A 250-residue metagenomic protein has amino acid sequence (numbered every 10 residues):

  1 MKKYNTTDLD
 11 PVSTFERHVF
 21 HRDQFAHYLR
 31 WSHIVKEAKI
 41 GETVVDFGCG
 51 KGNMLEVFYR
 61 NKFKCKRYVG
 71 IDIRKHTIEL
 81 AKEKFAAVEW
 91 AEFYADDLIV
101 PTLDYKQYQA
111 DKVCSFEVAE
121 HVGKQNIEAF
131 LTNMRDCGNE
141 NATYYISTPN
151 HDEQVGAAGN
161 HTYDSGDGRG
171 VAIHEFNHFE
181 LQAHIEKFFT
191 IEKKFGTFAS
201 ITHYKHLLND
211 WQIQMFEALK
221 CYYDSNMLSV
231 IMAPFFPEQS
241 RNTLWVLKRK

Functional and structural regions predicted by a protein language model:
M1-Y108, K112-F116, Q125-L131, F195-A199 (+2 more regions): Conserved N-terminal segment of class I S-adenosyl-L-methionine
A87-V88, H161-S165, D210-Q212: Short, hinge-like loop/turn segments at secondary-structure boundaries
E120: Catalytic acidic motif of RecA-like/P-loop NTPases
E128-E140: A short glycine-rich, Lys/Arg-flanked "PGG" loop and its adjoining helix->strand segment in the class I
Y145, K193-K250: A C-terminal cap/extension of S-adenosyl-L-methionine-dependent methyltransferases that defines the acceptor-substrate
S147-A172: Short, glycine-/aromatic-enriched active-site segment of Class I SAM-dependent methyltransferases
N150-D152, N177, F198-S200: Short, flexible active-site-adjacent loop segments at beta-strand->alpha-helix junctions, enriched in small/polar
I173-F188: Short alpha-helix
